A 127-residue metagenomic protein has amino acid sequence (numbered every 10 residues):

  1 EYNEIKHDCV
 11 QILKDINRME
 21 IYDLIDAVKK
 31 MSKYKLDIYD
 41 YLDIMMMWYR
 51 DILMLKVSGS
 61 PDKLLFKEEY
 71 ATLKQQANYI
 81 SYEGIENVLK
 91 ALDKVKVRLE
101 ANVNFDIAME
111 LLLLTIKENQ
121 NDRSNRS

Functional and structural regions predicted by a protein language model:
E1-I44, W48-S127: Charged, glycine-rich active-site and insertion segments that engage polyanionic ligands
